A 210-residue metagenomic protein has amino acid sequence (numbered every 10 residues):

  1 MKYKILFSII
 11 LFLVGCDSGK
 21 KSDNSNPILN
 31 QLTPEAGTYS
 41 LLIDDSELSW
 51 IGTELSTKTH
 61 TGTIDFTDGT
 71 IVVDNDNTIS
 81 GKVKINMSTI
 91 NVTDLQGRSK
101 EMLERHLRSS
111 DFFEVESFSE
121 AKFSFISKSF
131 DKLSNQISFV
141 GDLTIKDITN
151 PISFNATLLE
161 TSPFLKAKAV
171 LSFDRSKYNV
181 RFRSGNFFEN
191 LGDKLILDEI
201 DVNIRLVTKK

Functional and structural regions predicted by a protein language model:
K2-S8: Sec-dependent signal peptide recognition, specifically the positively charged N-region followed immediately by
L13-G15: C-terminal motif of bacterial Sec signal peptides marking the signal peptidase cleavage site
D17-K210: Low-complexity, acidic/polar, glycine-enriched regions of mature
